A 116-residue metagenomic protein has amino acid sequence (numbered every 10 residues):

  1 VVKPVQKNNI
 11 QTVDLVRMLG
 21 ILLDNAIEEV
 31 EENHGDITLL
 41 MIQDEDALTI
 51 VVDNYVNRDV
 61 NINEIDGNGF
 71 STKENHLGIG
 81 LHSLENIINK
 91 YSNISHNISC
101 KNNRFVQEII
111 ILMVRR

Functional and structural regions predicted by a protein language model:
V1-M18: Conserved short strand/loop->alpha-helix "switch" segment adjacent to the catalytic nucleotide/phosphoryl-transfer site
G20-N25: Conserved polar catalytic motif of the HATPase_c/GHKL fold
A26-H34, S92: A short, flexible helix-to-loop-to-beta junction within the catalytic ATP-binding CA
D36-D46: Short beta-strand/loop element within the Bergerat-fold HATPase_c
L48-G78: Glycine-rich/acidic phosphate-handling loop/turn and adjacent ATP-lid/helix of nucleotide-binding kinase/ATPase domains
S83-I94: Conserved glycine-/histidine-rich ATP-lid loop and adjacent helix of the Bergerat-fold HATPase_c
S92-N103: Glycine-rich ATP-binding loops of the HATPase_c
N103-V114: Short C-terminal beta-strand
